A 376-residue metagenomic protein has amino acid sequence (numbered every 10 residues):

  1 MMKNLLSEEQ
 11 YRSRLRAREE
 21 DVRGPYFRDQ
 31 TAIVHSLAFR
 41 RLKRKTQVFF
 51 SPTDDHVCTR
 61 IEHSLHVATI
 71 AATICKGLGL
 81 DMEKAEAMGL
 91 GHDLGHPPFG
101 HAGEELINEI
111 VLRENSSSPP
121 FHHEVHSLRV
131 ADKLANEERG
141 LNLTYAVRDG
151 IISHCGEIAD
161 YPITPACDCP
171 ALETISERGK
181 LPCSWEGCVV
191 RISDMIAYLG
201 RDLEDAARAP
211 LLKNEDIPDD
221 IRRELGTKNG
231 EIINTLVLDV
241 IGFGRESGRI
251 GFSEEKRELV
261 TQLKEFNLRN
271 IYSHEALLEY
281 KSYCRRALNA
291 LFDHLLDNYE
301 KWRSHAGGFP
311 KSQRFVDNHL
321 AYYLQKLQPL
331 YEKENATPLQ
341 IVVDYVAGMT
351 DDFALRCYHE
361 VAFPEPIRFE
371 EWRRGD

Functional and structural regions predicted by a protein language model:
M1-I61, A68-I74, G103, P120 (+2 more regions): Histidine-centered, transition-metal-coordinating active-site segments
C58-T59, H63, L94-H96: Catalytic phosphate-handling regions of large nucleic-acid enzymes and associated NTPases
A72-K84: Short pre-active-site segment immediately N-terminal to the catalytic Zn-binding motif
D81-E86, C183-W185: Short hydrophobic "helix-edge" motifs at membrane interfaces and signal-peptide entry regions
E83, A87, P98-P120, D205-L212: Post-HEXXH active-site segment of zinc metalloproteases
A85-L90, R191: Short alpha-helical catalytic segment bearing the HExxH-like zincin motif of zinc-dependent metalloproteases
L90-L94, V111, C155: Acidic, glycine-rich active-site loops and adjacent beta-strand->loop/helix elements that engage anionic groups
G91, G95-F99, A197: Short active-site segment of divalent metal-dependent hydrolases/proteases that encodes the spacing between
